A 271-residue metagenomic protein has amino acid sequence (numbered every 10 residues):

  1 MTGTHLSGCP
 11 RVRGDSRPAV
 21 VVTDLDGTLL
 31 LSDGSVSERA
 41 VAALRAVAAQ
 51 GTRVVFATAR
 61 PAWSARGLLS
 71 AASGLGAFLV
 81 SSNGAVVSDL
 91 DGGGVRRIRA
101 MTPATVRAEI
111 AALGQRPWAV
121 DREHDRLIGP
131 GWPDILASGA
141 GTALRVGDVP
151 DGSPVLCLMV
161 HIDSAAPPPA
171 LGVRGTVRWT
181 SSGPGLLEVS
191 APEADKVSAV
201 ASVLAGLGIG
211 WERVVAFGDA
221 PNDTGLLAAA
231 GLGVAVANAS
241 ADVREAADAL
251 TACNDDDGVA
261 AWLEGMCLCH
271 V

Functional and structural regions predicted by a protein language model:
G3-D15, R66-A71: Short amphipathic alpha-helices and their capping/turn segments at secondary-structure boundaries
R11-V12, S16-V20, S37, S190 (+1 more regions): Mg2+-dependent phosphoryl-transfer enzymes with acidic/Ser/Thr/Gly-rich catalytic loops
R17-G34, F56, L227: Asp-based phosphoryl-transfer active-site loop
S35-I135: Active-site phosphate-binding/coordination module
G51-V55, L75-A77, L156-C157, E212-V214 (+2 more regions): Short active-site oxyanion
A72-L75, S82-N83, G114, V173-T176 (+2 more regions): Short, structured coil segments at secondary-structure junctions
G76-S82, R99, S138-G139, W179-T180 (+2 more regions): Short hydrophobic/aromatic-enriched beta-strand-loop microsegments
L113-A229, N238: Conserved acidic, metal-coordinating active-site core of Asp-based, Mg2+-dependent phosphoryl-transfer enzymes
